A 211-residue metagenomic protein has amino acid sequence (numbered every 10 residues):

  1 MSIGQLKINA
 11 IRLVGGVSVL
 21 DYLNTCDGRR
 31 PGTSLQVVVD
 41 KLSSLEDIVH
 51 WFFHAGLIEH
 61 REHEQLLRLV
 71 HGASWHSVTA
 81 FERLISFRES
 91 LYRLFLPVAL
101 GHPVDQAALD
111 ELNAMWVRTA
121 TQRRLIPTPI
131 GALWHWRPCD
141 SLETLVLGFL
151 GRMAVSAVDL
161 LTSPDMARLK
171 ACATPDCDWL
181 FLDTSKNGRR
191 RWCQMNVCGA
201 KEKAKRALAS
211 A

Functional and structural regions predicted by a protein language model:
M1-K170, D178: Short helix-coil boundary/hinge micro-motifs
R152-A211: BZIP DNA-binding basic region
